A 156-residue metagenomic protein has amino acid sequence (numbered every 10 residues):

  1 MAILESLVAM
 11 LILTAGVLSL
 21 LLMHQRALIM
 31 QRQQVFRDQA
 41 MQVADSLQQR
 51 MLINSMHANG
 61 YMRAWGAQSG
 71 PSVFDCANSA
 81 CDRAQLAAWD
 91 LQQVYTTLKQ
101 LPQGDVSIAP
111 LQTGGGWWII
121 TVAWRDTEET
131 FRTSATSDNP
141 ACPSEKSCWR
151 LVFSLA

Functional and structural regions predicted by a protein language model:
M1-D45: Aliphatic-rich helix starts adjacent to a transmembrane/signal segment
R32-V35, D45-A156: Flexible, low-complexity segments enriched in proline/glycine/serine and punctuated by aromatic residues
